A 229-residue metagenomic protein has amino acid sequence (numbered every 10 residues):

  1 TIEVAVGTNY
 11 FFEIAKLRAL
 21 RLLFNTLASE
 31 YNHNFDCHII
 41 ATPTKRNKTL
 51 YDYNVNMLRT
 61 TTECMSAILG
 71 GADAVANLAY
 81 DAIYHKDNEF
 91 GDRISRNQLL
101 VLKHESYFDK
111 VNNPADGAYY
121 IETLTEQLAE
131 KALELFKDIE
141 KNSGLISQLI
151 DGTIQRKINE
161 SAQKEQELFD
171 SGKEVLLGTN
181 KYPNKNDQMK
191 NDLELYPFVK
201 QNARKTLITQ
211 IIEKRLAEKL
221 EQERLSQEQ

Functional and structural regions predicted by a protein language model:
T1-A67, Y80-R96: Helix-rich catalytic cores of soluble enzyme domains
L23-D36, A67-D73, V101-D109, N142: Secondary-structure transition/capping motifs at alpha-helix termini and the adjoining loop/turn into the next element
V55-V75, G144-I146, T179: Conserved phosphate/anionic-ligand binding catalytic regions in large, soluble enzymes, centered on
G71-H85, F108-A115: Short acidic/histidine-rich active-site segments
R93-Q229: Catalytic-core signal marking the mid-to-C-terminal active-site face
